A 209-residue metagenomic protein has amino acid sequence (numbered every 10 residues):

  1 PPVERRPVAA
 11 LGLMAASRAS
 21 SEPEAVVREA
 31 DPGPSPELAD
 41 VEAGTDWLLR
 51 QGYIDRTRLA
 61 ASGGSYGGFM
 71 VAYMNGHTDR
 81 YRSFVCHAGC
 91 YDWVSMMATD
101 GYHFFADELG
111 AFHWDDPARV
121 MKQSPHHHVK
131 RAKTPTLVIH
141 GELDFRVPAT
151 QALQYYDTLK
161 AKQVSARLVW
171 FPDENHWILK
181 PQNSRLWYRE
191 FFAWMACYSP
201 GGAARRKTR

Functional and structural regions predicted by a protein language model:
P1-P23: N-terminal low-complexity segments that are often proline-rich with Ser/Thr-Pro
A16-R209: Active-site-proximal cap/loop segments of hydrolase catalytic domains
